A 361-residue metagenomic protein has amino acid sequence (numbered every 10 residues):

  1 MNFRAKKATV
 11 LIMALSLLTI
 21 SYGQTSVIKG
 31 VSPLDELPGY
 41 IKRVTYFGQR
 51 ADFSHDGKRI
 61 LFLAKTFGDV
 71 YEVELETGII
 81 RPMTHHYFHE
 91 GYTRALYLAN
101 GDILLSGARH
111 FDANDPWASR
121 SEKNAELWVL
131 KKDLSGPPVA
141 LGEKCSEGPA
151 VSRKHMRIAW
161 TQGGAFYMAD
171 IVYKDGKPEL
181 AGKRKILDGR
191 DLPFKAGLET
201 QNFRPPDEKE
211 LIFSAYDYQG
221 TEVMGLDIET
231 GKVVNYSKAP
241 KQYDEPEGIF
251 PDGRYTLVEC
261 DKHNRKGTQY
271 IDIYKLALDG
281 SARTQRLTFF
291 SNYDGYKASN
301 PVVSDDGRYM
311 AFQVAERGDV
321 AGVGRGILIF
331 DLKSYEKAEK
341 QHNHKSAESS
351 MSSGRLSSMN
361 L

Functional and structural regions predicted by a protein language model:
M1-V10: Bacterial N-terminal signal peptides that target proteins for export
V10-T19: Bacterial N-terminal signal peptides
Q24-L361: Sequence signature of WD/YWTD-type beta-propeller architectures
